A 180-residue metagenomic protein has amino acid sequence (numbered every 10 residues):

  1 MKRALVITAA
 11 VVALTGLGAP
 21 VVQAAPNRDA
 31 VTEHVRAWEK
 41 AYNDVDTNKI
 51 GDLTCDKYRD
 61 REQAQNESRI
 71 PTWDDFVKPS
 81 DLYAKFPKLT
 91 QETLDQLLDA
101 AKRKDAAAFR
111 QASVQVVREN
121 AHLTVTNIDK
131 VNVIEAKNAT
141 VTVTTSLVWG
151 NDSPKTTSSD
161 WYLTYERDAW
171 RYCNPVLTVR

Functional and structural regions predicted by a protein language model:
M1-T8: Bacterial N-terminal signal peptides that target proteins for export
A4, G16-N48, D52, D56-F76: Short, low-complexity N-terminal intrinsically disordered segments enriched in polar/charged residues
T8-G16: Bacterial N-terminal signal peptides
A25, P71-D152: Surface-exposed, charged secondary-structure patches
D56, V131, V176-T178: Short, solvent-exposed coil/turn elements at secondary-structure transition points
K57-Y58, L147-W149, V179-R180: Solvent-exposed loop/turn segments at secondary-structure junctions within structured extracellular/periplasmic domains
T140-T142, S153-R180: Short beta-strand edge/turn micro-motifs at domain boundaries
